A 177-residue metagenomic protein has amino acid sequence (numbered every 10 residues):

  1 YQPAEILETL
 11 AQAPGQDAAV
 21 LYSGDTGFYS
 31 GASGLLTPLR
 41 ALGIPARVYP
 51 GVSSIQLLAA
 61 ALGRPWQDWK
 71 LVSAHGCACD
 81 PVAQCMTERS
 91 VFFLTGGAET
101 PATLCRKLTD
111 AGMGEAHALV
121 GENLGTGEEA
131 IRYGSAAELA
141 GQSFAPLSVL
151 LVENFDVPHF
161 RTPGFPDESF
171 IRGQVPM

Functional and structural regions predicted by a protein language model:
Y1-L7, V52-S54, K70-C77, G96-G97 (+1 more regions): Short, acidic/turn-prone active-site loops that include or flank metal/cofactor- and phosphate-binding residues
Y1-R47, S148, S169-P176: Class I S-adenosyl-L-methionine
E5-A13, D80-M86, E138-Q142: Short amphipathic alpha-helix with an adjacent loop that forms part of the alpha/beta core around
L7-L10, L36, V82, C105-T109: Short amphipathic alpha-helical segments and helix-helix/interface helices
T9, A59-A61, C79-D80, L124 (+1 more regions): Short secondary-structure transition/capping segments
G15-A18, T87-M177: A contiguous loop/helix-start segment that scaffolds small-molecule binding in enzyme catalytic cores
G24-R89: Class I SAM-dependent methyltransferase SAM-binding "motif I" and its flanking Rossmann-like core
